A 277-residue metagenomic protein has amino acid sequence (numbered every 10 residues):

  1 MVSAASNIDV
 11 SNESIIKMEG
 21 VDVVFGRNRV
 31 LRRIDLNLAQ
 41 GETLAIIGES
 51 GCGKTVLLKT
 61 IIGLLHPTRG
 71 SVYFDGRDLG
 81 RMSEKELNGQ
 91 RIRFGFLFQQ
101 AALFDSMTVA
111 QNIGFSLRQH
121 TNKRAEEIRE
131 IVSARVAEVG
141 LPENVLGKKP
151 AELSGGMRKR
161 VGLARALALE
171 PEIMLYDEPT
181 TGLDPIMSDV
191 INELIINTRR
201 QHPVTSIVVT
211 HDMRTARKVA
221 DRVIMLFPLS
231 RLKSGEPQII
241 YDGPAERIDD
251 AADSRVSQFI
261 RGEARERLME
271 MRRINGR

Functional and structural regions predicted by a protein language model:
I62: Helix-to-loop junction immediately C-terminal to a conserved catalytic motif
G70-D78: Conserved ABC transporter NBD signature motif
R77-D78, A125-N144: Conserved ABC ATPase "signature" region
S106-F115: Short coil-to-helix segment of the ABC ATPase nucleotide-binding domain corresponding to the Q-loop/switch region
K149-L153, M157: Conserved ABC ATPase signature
E170: Conserved catalytic motifs of ABC-family nucleotide-binding domains
M174-D177: Catalytic Walker B motif of ABC-type/P-loop ATPase nucleotide-binding domains
